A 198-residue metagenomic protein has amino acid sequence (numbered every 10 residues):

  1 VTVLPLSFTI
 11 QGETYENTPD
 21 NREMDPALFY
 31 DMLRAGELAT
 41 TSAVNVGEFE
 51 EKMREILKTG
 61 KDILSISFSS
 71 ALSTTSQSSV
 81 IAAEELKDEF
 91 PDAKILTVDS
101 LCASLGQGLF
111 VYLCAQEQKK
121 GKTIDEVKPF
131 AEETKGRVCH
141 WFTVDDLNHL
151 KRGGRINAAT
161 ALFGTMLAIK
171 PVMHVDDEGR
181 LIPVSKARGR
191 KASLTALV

Functional and structural regions predicted by a protein language model:
V1-E13, L64, A71-T75, S79-L96 (+1 more regions): Mixed-charge interfacial surface used for oligomerization/domain docking and macromolecular partner engagement
V1-V44, E48: N-terminal glycine-rich anion-binding loop in soluble enzyme alpha/beta folds
R34-A82, K128: Glycine-rich phosphate- or other oxyanion-binding loops that anchor nucleotides, phosphorylated ligands
